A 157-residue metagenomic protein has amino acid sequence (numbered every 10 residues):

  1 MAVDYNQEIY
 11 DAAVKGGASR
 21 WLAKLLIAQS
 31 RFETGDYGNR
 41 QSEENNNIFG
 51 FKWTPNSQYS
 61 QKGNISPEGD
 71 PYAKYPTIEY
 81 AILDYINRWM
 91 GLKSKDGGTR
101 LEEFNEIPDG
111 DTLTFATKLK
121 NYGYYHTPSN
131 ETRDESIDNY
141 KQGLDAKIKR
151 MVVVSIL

Functional and structural regions predicted by a protein language model:
M1-L157: Catalytic cores of secreted/periplasmic lytic hydrolases that degrade extracellular macromolecules
